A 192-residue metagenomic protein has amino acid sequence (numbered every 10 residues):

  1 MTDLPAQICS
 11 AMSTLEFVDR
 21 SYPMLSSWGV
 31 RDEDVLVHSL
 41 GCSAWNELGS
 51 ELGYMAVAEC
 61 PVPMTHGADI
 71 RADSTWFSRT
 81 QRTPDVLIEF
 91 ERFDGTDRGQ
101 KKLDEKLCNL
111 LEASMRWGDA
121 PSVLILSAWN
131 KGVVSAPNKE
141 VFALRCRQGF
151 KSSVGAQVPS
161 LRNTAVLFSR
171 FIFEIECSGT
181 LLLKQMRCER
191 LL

Functional and structural regions predicted by a protein language model:
M1-P63: Acidic-basic catalytic patches of nuclease active cores, encompassing PD-(D/E)XK and other metal-cofactor nuclease
M12, E16, G41-G53, L111-W117 (+1 more regions): Hydrophobic, Leu/Ile/Phe/Ala-enriched alpha-helical segments that form helix-helix packing faces
L36, L40, A44, G67-D69 (+1 more regions): Short, well-structured alpha-helical interface segments that form or flank functional binding sites
M55-D69, R82-K102: Acidic/glycine-enriched edge-of-secondary-structure segments
D73-W76, L110: Core alpha/beta structural scaffold of self-assembling particle/tube/pore-forming proteins
T75-L87, W117: Active-site beta-strand-loop-beta-strand hairpin of nuclease catalytic cores that positions key catalytic residues
F93-F150: Catalytic cores of nucleic-acid endonucleases
L126-L192: Domain-level recognition of nuclease-like catalytic cores that cleave nucleotide substrates
